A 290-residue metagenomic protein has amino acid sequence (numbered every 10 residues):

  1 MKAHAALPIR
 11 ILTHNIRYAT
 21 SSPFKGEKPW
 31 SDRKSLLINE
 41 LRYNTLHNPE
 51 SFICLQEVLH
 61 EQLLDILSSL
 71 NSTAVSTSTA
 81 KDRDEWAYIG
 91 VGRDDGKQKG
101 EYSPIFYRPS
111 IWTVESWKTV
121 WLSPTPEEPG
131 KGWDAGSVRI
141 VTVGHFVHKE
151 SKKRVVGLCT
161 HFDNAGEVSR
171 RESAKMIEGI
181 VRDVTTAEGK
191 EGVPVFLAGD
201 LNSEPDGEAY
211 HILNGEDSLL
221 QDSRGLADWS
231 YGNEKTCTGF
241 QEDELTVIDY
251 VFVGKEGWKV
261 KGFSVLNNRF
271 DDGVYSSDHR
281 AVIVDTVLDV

Functional and structural regions predicted by a protein language model:
M1-E85, R93-E101, V290: N-terminal, active-site-proximal structural segment of metallo-dependent hydrolase catalytic domains
L7-R10, D84, K99-Y102, V138-T142 (+6 more regions): Residues that flank catalytic or metal-binding motifs in active/ligand-binding sites
R10, A87, T113, V156 (+2 more regions): Conserved beta-strand segments of alpha/beta enzyme cores
R10-I16, L37-L67, F106, G144 (+4 more regions): Active-site beta-strand/loop signature of hydrolases that rely on acidic residues for catalysis
A19-S22, E61-D65, G96-Y102, E115 (+4 more regions): Short catalytic/ligand-binding loop motif for oxyanion handling, primarily in non-cytosolic enzymes, centered on
P29-N39, V58, Q98, A135-R139 (+4 more regions): Soluble or luminal CAZymes and related metallo-dependent hydrolases
Q56-R154, F162, V265: Structured beta-strand-rich core segments of catalytic domains in phosphoester-bond hydrolases
R182-F196, N202-V290: Metal-dependent phosphoester-hydrolase catalytic domains
